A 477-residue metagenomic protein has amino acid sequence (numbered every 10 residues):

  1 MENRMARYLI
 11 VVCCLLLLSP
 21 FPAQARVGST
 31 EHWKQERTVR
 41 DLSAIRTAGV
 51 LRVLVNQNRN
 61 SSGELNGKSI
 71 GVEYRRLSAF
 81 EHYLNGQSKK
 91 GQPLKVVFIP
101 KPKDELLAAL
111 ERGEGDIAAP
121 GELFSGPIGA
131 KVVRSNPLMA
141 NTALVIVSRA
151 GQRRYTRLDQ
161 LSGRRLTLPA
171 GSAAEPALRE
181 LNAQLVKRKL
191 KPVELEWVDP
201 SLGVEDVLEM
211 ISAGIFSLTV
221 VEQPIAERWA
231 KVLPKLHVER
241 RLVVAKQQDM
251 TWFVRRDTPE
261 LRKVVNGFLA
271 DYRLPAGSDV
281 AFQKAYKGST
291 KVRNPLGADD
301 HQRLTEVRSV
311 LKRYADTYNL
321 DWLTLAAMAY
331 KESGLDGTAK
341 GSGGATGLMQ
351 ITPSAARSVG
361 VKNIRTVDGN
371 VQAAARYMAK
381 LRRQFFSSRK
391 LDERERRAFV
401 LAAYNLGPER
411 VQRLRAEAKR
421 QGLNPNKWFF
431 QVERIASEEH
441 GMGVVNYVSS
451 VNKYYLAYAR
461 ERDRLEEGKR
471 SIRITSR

Functional and structural regions predicted by a protein language model:
V11, R52-S61, N66-Q87, L123 (+2 more regions): Bilobed "Venus flytrap"/periplasmic-binding protein-like clamshell domains and structurally analogous long
R26-A44, G71-Y83, R149-E175, Q223-I225 (+4 more regions): Extended ligand-binding regions for polar small-molecule ligands
Q35, N60, I70, S78 (+8 more regions): Acidic, polar ligand-binding/catalytic clefts
R52-R59, I99-D104, L110-G126, P169-S172 (+4 more regions): Beta->alpha turn/N-cap motifs
L123-F124, S148-V232, S358, N363-V371 (+1 more regions): Pocket-lining segment of extracytoplasmic ligand-binding domains
F253-V254, E395-R462: Catalytic and substrate-binding regions of cell-wall glycan-acting enzymes that process beta-1,4-linked
K287-G334, D368-V371, F385-R389: Export/targeting segments at the very N-terminus of extracytoplasmic proteins
T338-K362, G369-K380, P425-K427, V451: Substrate-binding/active-site groove segments that recognize and process beta-1,4-linked N-acetyl-hexosamine
